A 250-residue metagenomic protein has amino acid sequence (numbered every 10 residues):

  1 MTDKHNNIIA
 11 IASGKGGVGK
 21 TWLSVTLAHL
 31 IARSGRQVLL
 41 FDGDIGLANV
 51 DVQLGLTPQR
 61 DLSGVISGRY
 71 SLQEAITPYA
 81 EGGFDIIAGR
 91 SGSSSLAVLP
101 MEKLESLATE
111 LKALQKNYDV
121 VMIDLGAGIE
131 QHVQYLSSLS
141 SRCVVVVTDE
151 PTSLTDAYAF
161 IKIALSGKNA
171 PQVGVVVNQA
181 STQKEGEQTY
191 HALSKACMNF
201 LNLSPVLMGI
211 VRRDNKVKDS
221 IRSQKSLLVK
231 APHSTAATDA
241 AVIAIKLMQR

Functional and structural regions predicted by a protein language model:
M1-I8, Q249-R250: Acidic-aromatic/histidine active-site loop/patch
I8-L72, V120-M122: Walker A/P-loop NTP-binding active-site region of P-loop NTPases, recognizing the glycine-rich GxxxxGKT/S
G14, T148-D149, V173-E187, I210-V217: G-domain G4 guanine-recognition motif of GTPases
F41-K116, I221-S223: P-loop/Walker-type NTP enzyme "switch/lid" segment
A113-K116, E130-T152: Inter-motif core of Ras-like GTPase G domains
R142, E150-G174, Q179, Q188-T189 (+1 more regions): Anionic-ligand binding region
F200-L228, A240: Beta-strand-loop-alpha "switch" segments that mediate conformational coupling across diverse proteins
R222-R250: NTP-binding/hydrolysis catalytic cores, primarily Walker-type P-loop NTPases
